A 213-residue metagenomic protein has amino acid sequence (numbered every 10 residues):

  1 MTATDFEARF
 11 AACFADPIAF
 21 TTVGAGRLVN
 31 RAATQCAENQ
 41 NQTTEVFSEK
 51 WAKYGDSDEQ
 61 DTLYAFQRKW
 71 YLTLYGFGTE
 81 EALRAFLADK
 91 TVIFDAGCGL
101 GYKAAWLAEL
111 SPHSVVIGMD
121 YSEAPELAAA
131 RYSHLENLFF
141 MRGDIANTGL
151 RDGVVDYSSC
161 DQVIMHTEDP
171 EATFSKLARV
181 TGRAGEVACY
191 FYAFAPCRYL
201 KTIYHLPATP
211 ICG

Functional and structural regions predicted by a protein language model:
T2-G149: Conserved N-terminal segment of class I S-adenosyl-L-methionine
T91, D156, G185: Conserved acidic residues
N147, M165, F194: Active-site micro-motifs of SAM-dependent methyltransferase domains
N147-Y157: A short acidic, Gly/Pro-enriched loop at the edge of an enzyme's catalytic core that lines a small-molecule cofactor
D156-D169: A short SAM/SAH-binding and catalytic strip from SAM-dependent methyltransferases
E171-R183: A short glycine-rich, Lys/Arg-flanked "PGG" loop and its adjoining helix->strand segment in the class I
E186-G213: Conserved class I S-adenosyl-L-methionine
